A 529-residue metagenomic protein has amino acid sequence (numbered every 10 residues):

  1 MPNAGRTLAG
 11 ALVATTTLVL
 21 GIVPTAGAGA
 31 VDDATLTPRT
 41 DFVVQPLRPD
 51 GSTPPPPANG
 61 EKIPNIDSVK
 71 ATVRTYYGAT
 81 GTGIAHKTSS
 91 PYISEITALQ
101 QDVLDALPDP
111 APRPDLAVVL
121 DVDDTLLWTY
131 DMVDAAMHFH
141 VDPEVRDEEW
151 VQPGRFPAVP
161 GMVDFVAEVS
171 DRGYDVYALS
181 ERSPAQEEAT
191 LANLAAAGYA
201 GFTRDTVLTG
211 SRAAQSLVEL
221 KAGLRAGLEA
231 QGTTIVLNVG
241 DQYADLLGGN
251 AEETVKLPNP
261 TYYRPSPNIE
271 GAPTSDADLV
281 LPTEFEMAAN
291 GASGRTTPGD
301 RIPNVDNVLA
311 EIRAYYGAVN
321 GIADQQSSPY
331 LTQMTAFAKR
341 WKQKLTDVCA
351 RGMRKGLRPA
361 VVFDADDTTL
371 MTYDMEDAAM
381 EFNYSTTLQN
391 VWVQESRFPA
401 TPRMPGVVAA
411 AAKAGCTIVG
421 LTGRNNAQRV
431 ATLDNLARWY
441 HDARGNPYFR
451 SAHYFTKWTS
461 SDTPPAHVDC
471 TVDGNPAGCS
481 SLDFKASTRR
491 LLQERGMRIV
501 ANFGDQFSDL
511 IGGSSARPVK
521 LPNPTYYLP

Functional and structural regions predicted by a protein language model:
M1-G5: N-terminal secretory signal peptides that target proteins for export/translocation
T7-T15, V19-L120, G271-F363: Non-catalytic pre-domain segments flanking phosphatase-related domains
D32-D41, S68, S183, E187-A292 (+4 more regions): C-terminal cap/substrate-recognition subdomain and adjoining C-terminal extension of metal-dependent phosphatase-like
D102, A106-P110, T129, V133 (+10 more regions): Structured segments of extracytoplasmic/periplasmic soluble domains in secreted or envelope-associated proteins
P110-V118, Y174-E181, T206, V236 (+3 more regions): Surface-exposed patches in mature extracellular/periplasmic domains of secreted proteins
P114-T129, P359-T372, G420: Asp-based phosphoryl-transfer active-site loop
D134-P153, D377-E395: A solvent-exposed, charged loop/short amphipathic helix patch at secondary-structure junctions
D147-Y177, P184-A185, Q389-V419, N426-R429: Short, acidic loop-to-helix structural element flanking the phosphoryl-transfer center in phosphate-processing enzymes
